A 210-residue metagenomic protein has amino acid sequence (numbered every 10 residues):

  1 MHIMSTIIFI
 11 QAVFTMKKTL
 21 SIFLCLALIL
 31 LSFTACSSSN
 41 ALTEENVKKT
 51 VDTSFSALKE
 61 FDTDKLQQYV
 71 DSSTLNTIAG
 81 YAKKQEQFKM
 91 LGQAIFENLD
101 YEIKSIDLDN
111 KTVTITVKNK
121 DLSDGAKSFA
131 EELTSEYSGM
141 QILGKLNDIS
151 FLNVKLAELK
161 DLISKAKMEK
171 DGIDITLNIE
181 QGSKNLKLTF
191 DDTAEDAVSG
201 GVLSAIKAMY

Functional and structural regions predicted by a protein language model:
H2-S5, Q11-I22: Positively charged n-region of N-terminal signal peptides that target proteins for export
L24-I29: Hydrophobic helical h-region of N-terminal Sec-dependent signal peptides in bacterial secretory/periplasmic proteins
S32-A35: C-terminal motif of bacterial Sec signal peptides marking the signal peptidase cleavage site
S37-S39: Bacterial signal peptide processing site
T43-E60: Short, aromatic-enriched amphipathic alpha-helices that serve as compact interaction elements
Q67-G139: Short solvent-exposed beta->alpha transition segments
S135-A157, D161-Y210: Short beta-strand edge/turn micro-motifs at domain boundaries
